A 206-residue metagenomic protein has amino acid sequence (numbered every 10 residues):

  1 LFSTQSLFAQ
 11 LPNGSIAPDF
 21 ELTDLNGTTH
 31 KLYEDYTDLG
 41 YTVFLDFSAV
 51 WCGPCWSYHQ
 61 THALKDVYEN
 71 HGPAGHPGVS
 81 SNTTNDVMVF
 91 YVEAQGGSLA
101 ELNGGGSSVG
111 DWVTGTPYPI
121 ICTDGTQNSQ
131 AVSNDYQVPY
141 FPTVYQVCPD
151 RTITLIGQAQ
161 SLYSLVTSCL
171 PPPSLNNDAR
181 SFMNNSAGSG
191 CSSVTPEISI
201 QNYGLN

Functional and structural regions predicted by a protein language model:
L1-F8: C-terminal segment of classical bacterial N-terminal signal peptides
F8-D35, S57, P119, S168-P171: N-terminal "domain-start" segment that seeds a small globular fold
F20-V43, E69-S81: A short beta-strand-turn-helix
T42, F47-D66: Conserved redox-active cysteine motifs that mediate thiol-disulfide chemistry, especially di-cysteine Cys-X(1-2)-Cys
F44-S48, Y91, Q146: Structural cue for short, hydrophobic secondary-structure segments
F90, N103-F141, Y145-V147: Short, internal strand/loop/helix patches that form the active-site neighborhood or redox-interaction surface
P139-P173: Non-catalytic, surface beta->alpha helical segment in thiol-disulfide oxidoreductase systems
L170-N206: Extracellular/luminal regions of secreted and cell-surface proteins that mediate adhesion/ECM remodeling
